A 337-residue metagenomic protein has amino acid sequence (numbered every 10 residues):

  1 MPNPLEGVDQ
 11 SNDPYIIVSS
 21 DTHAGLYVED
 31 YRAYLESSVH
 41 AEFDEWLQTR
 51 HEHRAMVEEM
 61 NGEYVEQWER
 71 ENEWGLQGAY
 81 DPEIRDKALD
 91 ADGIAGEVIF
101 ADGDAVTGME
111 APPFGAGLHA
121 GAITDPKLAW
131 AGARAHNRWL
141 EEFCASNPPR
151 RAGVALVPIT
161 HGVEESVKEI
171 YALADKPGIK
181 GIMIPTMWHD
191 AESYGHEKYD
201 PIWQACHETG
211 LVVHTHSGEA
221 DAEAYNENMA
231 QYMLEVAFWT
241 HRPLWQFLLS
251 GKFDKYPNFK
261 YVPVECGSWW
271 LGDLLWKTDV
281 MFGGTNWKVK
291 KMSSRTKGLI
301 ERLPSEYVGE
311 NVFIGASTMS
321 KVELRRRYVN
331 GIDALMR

Functional and structural regions predicted by a protein language model:
M1-R337: Helix-coil boundary/capping segments in enzymes
